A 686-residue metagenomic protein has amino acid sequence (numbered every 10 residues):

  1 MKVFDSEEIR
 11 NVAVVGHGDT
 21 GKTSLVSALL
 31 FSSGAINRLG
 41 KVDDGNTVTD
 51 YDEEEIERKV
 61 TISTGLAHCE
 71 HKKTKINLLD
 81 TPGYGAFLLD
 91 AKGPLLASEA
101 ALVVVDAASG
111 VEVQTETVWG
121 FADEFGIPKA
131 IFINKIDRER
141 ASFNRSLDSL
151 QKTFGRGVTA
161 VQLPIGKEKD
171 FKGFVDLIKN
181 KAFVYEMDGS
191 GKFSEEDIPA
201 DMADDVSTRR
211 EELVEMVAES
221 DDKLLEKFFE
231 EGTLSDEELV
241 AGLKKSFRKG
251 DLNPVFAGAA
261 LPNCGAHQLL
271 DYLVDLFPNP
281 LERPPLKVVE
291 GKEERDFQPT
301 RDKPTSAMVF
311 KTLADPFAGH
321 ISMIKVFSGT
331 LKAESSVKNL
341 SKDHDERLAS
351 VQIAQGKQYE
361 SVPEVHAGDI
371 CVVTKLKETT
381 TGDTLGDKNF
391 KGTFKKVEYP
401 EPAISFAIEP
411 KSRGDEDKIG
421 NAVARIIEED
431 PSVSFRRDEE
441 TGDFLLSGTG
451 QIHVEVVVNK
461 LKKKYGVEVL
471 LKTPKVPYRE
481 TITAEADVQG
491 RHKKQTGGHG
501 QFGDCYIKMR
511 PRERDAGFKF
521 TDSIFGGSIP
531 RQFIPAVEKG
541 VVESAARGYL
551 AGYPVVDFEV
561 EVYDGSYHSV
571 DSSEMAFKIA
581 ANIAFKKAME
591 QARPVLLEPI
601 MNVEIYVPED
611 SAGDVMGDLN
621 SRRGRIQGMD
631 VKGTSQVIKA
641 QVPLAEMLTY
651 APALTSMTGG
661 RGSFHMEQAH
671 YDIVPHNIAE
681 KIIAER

Functional and structural regions predicted by a protein language model:
M1-R686: Structural and coupling elements of P-loop NTPases
